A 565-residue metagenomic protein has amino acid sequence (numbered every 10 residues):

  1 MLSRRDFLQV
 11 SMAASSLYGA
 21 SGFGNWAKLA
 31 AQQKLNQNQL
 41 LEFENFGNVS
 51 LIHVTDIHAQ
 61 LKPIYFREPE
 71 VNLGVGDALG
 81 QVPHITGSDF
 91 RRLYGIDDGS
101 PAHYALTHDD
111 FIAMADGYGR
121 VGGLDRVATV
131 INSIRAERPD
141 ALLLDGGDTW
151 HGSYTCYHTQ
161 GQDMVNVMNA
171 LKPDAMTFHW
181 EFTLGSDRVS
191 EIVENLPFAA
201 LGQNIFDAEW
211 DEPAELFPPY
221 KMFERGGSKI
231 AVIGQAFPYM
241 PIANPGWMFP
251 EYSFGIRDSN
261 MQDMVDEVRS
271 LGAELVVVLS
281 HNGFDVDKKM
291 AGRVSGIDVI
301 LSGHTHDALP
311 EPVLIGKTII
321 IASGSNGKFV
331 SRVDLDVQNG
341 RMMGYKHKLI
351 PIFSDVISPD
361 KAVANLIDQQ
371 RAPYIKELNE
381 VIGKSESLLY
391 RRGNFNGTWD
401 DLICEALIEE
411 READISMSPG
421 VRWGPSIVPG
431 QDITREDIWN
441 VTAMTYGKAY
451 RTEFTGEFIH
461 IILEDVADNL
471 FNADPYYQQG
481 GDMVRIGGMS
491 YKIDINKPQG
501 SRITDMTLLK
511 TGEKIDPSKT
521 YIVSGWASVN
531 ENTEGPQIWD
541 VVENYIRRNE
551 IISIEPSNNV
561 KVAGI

Functional and structural regions predicted by a protein language model:
M1-L2: Secretory targeting signals
R5: Residues within the helices of the helix-turn-helix
L8-R332, V337, G397-C404, M417 (+1 more regions): N-terminal catalytic scaffold of extracellular/periplasmic and nuclease hydrolases that process anionic headgroups
N38-R120, L124-V130, A136, F249 (+2 more regions): Catalytic centers of hydrolytic enzymes
